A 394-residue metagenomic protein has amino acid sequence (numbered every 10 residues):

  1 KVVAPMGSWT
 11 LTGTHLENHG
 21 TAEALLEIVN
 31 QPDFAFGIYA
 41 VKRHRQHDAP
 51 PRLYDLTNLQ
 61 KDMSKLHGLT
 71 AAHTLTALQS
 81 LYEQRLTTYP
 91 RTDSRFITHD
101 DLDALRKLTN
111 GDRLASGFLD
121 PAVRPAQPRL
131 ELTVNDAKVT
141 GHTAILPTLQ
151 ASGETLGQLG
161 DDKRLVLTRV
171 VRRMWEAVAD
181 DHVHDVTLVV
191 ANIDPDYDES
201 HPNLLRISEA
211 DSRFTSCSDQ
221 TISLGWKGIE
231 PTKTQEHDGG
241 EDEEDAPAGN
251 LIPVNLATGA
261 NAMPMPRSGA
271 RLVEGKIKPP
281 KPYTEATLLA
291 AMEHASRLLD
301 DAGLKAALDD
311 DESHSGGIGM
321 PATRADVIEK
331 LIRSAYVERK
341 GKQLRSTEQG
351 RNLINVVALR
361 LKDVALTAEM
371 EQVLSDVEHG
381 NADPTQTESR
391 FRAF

Functional and structural regions predicted by a protein language model:
K1-S80, Q84-L86, G240, A246: Conserved phosphate-chemistry cores used by DNA topoisomerases
L26, K42, T70-A72, T76 (+1 more regions): Basic, low-complexity terminal or inter-domain segments flanking catalytic cores
